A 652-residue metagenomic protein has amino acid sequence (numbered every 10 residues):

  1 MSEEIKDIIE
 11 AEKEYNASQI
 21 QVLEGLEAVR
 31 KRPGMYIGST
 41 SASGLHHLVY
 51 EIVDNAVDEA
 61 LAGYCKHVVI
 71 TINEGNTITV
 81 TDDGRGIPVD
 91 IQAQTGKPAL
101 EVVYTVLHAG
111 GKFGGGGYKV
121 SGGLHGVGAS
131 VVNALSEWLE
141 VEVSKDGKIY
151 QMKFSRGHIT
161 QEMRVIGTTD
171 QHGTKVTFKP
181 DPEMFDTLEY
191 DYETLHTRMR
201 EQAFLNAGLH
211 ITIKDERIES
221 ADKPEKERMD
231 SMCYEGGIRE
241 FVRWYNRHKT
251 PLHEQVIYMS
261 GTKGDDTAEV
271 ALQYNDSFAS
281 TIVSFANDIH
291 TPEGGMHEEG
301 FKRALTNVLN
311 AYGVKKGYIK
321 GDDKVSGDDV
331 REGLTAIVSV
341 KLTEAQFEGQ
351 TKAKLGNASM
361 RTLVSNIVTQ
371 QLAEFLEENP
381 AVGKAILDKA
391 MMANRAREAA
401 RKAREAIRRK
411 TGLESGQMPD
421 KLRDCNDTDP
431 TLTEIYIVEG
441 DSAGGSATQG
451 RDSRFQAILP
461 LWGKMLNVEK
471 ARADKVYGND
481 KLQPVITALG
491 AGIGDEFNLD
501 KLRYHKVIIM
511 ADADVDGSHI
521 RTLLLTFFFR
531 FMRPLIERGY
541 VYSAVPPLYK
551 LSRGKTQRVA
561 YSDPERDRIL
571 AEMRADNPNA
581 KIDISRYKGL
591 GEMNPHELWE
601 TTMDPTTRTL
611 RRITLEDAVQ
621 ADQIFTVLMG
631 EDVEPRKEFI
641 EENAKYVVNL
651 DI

Functional and structural regions predicted by a protein language model:
M1-N16, L26, Y50, D58-A60 (+12 more regions): GHKL-family ATPase ATP-binding module
A17-K31: Mature N-terminal segment immediately following signal peptide/propeptide cleavage in secreted/periplasmic
K31-Y50: Conserved short strand/loop->alpha-helix "switch" segment adjacent to the catalytic nucleotide/phosphoryl-transfer site
D58-E59, G86-I87, V515-D516: Residues immediately C-terminal
I87-G110: Short conserved segment of the HATPase_c
R395-E414, D429-E434, G445, Q449-R451 (+1 more regions): C-terminal interaction appendages of subunits in large macromolecular complexes
